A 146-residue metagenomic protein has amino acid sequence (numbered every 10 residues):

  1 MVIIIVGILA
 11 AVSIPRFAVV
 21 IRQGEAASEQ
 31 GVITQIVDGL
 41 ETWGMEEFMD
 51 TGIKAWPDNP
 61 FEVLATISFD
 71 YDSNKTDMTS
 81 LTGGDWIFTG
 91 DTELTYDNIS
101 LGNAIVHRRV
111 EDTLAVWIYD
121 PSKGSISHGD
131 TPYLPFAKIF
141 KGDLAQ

Functional and structural regions predicted by a protein language model:
M1-I21: N-terminal single-pass transmembrane signal-anchor helix
V12, V20-G24, I67-K75: A generic structural micro-environment signature that highlights single residues at secondary-structure boundaries
F17, N59-E62, K123, A137: Intrinsically disordered, low-complexity segments enriched in proline/serine/threonine
R22-D50: Membrane-proximal N-terminal amphipathic helix
I36, L40, V106, V116-W117 (+1 more regions): Hydrophobic beta-strand residues in large extracellular and virion-surface proteins
M45-A115, Y119, L144-Q146: Extracellular/periplasmic head regions of type IV pilus-like filament subunits
I118-Q146: Low-complexity, S/T/G/P-rich flexible repeat/linker segments used as non-globular hinges and stalks within
